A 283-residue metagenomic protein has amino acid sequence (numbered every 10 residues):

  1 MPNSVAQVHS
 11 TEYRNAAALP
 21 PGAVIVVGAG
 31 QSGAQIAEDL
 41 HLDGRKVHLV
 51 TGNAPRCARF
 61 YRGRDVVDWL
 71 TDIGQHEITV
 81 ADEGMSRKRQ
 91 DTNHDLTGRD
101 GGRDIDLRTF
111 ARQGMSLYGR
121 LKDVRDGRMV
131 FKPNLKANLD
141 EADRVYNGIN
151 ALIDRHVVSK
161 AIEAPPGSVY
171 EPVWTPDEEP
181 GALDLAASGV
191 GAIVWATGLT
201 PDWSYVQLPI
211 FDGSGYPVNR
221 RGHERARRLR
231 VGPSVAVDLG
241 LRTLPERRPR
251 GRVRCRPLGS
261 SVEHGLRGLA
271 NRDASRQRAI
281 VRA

Functional and structural regions predicted by a protein language model:
M1-V281: Flavin (primarily FAD) cofactor-binding/catalytic cores of flavoenzymes
